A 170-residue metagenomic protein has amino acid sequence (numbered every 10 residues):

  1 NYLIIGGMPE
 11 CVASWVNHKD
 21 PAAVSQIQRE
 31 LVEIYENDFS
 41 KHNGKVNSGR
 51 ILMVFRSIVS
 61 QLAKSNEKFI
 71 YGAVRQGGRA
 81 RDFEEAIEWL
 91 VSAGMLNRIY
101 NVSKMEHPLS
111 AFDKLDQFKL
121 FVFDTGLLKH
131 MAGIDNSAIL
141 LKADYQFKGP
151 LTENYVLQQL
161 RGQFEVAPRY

Functional and structural regions predicted by a protein language model:
N1-G7: Amphipathic alpha-helical segments of the small helical/lid subdomains adjacent to P-loop NTPase cores
V12-Y170: Accessory nucleic acid-recognition modules appended to NTPase machines
